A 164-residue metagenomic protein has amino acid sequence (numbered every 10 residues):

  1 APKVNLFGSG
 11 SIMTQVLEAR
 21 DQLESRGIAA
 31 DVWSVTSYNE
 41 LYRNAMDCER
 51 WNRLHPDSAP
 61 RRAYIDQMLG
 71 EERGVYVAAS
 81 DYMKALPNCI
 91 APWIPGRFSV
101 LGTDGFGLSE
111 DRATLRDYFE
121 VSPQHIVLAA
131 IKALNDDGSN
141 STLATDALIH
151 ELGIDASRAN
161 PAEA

Functional and structural regions predicted by a protein language model:
A1-A164: Thiamine diphosphate
